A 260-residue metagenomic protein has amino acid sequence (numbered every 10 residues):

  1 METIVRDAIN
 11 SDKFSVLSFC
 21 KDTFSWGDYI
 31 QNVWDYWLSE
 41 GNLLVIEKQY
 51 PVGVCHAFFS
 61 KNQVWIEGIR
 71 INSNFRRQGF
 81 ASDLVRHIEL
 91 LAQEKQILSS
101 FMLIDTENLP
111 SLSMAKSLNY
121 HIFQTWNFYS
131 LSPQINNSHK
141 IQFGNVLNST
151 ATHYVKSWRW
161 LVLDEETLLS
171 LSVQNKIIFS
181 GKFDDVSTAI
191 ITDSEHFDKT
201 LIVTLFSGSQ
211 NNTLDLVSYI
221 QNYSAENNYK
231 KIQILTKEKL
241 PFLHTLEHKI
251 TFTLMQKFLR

Functional and structural regions predicted by a protein language model:
M1-N10, P133-V146, R260: Conserved N-terminal entry element of GNAT/NAT acetyltransferase domains
K21, G27-L44, G53-I69, I190-D198: A conserved beta-strand-loop-helix scaffold within acyl/acetyltransferase catalytic domains
F59, L103-I104, H121-I135, E247-R260: Conserved catalytic-core motifs of GNAT/GCN5-like acyltransferases
I69-R77, V203-N212: A short, internal acetyl-CoA/4′-phosphopantetheine-binding micro-motif in the GNAT/acyltransferase core
F75, G79-H87, N212-Y219: Conserved acetyl-CoA pyrophosphate-binding loop and the N-cap/start of the following alpha-helix in GNAT-like
S82, T106-Q124, E238-I250: Conserved active-site alpha-helix within GNAT-family acetyltransferase domains
A92-E107, N227-T236: Conserved GNAT acetyl-CoA-binding A-motif
L118-F197: Amide-forming acyltransferase catalytic core, primarily the GNAT-like/NAT-type and related acyltransferase folds
